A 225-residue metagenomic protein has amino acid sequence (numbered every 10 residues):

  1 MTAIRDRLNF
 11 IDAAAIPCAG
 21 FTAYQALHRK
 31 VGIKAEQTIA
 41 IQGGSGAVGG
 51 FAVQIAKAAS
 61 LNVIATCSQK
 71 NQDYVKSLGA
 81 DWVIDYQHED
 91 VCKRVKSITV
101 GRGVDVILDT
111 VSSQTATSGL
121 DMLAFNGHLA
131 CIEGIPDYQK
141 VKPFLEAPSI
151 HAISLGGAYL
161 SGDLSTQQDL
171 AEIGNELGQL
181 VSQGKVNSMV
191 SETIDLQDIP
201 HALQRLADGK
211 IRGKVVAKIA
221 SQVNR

Functional and structural regions predicted by a protein language model:
M1-T2: Glycine-rich phosphate/adenylate-binding loop and adjacent beta-alpha elements of nucleotide- or dinucleotide-binding
D6-I11, G32-T38, G101-R102: Short helix-loop-beta connector
A14-H88: Mid-domain Rossmann-like dinucleotide-binding core that forms the NAD(H)/NADP(H) cofactor-binding site
G32, D121-L123, L180: Conserved helix-to-beta-strand junction in the class I
E36, A80, V100-V104, V186 (+1 more regions): Local beta-strand N-terminus motif with an aromatic residue
V83-I153: Glycine-rich cofactor phosphate-binding loops and adjacent beta1-alpha1 units of small-molecule cofactor enzyme domains
F144-E192: C-terminal substrate-binding/catalytic core of Rossmann-like NAD(P)-dependent dehydrogenases/reductases
Q183-E192, P200-R225: C-terminal capping/lid region of NAD(P)-dependent oxidoreductase domains
